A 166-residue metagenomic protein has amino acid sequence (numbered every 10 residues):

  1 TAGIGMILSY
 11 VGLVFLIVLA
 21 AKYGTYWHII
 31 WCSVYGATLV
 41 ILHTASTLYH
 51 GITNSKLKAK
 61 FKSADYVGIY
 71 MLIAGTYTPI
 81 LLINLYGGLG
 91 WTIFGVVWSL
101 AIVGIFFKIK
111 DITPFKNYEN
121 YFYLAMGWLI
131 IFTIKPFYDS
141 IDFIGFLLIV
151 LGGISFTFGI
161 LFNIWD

Functional and structural regions predicted by a protein language model:
T1-D166: Multi-pass alpha-helical transmembrane bundles in non-GPCR membrane proteins that perform intramembrane catalysis
